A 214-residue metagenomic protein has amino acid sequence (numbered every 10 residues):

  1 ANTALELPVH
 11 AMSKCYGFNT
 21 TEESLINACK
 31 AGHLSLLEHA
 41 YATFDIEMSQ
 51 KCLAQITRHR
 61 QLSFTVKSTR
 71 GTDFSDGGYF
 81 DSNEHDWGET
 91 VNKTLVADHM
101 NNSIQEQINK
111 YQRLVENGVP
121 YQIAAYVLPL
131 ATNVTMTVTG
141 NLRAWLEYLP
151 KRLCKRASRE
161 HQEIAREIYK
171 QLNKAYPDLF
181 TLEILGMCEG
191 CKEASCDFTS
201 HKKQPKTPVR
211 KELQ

Functional and structural regions predicted by a protein language model:
A1-Q214: Family-specific signature for flavin-dependent thymidylate synthase
